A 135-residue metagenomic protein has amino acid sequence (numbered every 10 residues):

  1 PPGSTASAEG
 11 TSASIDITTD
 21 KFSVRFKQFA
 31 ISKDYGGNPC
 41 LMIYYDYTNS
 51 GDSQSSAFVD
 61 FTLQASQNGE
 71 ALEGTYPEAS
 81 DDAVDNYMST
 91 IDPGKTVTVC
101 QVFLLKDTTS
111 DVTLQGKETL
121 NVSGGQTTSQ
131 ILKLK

Functional and structural regions predicted by a protein language model:
P1-E9: Low-complexity, Pro/Thr/Ser/Glu-rich flexible segments characteristic of extracytoplasmic/periplasmic regions
E9-G37: Low-complexity, acidic Ser/Thr/Pro/Gly-rich terminal tails and inter-domain linkers that flank the onset of structured
S14-D16, T62-L63, D92-K135: Surface-exposed edge beta-strand/loop patches
T18-F22, K27, N68, K117-S123: Short strand-coil-strand connectors
D20-K27, P39-I43, V59-F61, V97-V99 (+1 more regions): Envelope-exposed proteins and targeting segments
Q28-M42, S53-Q54, T90-D92: Short, solvent-exposed beta-strand/turn "edge" segments of beta-rich domains on protein surfaces
Y44-T48, V102: Short edge beta-strand/loop segments characteristic of extracellular beta-sandwich folds
T48-V97: The feature marks short-to-medium sequence segments in extracytoplasmic or secretory-pathway proteins
